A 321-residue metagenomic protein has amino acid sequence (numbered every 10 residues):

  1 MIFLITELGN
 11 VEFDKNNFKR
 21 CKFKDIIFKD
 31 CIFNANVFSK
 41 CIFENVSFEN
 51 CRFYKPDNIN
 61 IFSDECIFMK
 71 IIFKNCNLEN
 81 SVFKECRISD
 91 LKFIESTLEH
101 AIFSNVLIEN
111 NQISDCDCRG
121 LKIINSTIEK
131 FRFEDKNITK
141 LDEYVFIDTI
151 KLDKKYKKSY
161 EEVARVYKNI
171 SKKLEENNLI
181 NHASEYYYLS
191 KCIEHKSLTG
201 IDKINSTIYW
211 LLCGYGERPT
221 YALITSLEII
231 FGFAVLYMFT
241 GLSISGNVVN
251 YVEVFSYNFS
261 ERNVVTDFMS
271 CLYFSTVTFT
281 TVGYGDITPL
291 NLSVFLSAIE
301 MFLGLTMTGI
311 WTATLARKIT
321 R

Functional and structural regions predicted by a protein language model:
M1-K168, K173-L174, L179-H182: Tandem repeat scaffolds
I147-K154, E185-K191, V265-T266: Alpha-helical transmembrane segments of integral membrane proteins, especially early/N-terminal helices
Y160, H195-N205, V265: Short, membrane-interfacial amphipathic segments enriched in basic
N177-L198: Extended, hydrophilic extramembrane loops/domains of integral membrane proteins
E185-Y188, W210, S297: Short amphipathic alpha-helical coupling elements at transmembrane boundaries
G200-L242: Transmembrane alpha-helical segments and their cytosolic interface motifs in multi-pass membrane proteins
E228-C271: Outer-pore turret/helix-boundary of cation channels
F259-R321: Pore domain of cation channels
